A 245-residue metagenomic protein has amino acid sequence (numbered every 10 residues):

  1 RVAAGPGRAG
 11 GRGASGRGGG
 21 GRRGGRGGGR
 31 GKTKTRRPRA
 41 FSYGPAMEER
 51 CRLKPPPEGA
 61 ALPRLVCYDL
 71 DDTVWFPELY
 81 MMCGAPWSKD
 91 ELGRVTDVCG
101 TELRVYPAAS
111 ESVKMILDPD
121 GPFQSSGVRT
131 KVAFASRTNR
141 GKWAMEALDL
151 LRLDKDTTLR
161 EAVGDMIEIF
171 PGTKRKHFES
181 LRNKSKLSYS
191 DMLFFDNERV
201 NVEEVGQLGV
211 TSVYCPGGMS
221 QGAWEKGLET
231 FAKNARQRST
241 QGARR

Functional and structural regions predicted by a protein language model:
R1-A9, S136, S180, N197: Intrinsic structural disorder
V2-R8, R12-L70, M81, T240-R245: Non-catalytic pre-domain segments flanking phosphatase-related domains
T35-R37, L62, D69, G100 (+4 more regions): Generic detection of intrinsically disordered/low-complexity segments and helix-coil linkers/edges
F41-P171: Alpha-helical substrate-recognition element adjacent to the catalytic core
V128-T130, N139-R245: C-terminal cap/substrate-recognition subdomain and adjoining C-terminal extension of metal-dependent phosphatase-like
